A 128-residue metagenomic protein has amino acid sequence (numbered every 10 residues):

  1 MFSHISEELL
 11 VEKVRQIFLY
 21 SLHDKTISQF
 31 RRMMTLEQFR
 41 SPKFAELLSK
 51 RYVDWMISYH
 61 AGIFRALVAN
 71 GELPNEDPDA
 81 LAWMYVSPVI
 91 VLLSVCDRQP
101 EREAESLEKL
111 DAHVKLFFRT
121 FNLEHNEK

Functional and structural regions predicted by a protein language model:
M1-F2, R32-L36, R98-R102: Short linear capping/connector segments at secondary-structure termini
M1-F30, L81-Y85: Hydrophobic alpha-helical connector segments
E8, H23-T35, P42-A69, A80: Amphipathic alpha-helical packing segments from all-alpha helical-bundle domains
E12, Q16-I17, M33, Y59-G62 (+3 more regions): Alpha-helical elements of Rossmann-like donor-binding domains used by nucleotide-donor carbohydrate transfer enzymes
R15-H23, R31-F39, L116-T120: Helix-loop "lid/cap" segments that line or gate small-molecule binding pockets
S21, K25, Q38-P42, E72 (+2 more regions): Residues at alpha-helix boundaries and short interhelical turns
E46, R65-L116, H125-K128: Hydrophobic/aromatic-rich alpha-helical bundle segments in the mid-to-C-terminal region
